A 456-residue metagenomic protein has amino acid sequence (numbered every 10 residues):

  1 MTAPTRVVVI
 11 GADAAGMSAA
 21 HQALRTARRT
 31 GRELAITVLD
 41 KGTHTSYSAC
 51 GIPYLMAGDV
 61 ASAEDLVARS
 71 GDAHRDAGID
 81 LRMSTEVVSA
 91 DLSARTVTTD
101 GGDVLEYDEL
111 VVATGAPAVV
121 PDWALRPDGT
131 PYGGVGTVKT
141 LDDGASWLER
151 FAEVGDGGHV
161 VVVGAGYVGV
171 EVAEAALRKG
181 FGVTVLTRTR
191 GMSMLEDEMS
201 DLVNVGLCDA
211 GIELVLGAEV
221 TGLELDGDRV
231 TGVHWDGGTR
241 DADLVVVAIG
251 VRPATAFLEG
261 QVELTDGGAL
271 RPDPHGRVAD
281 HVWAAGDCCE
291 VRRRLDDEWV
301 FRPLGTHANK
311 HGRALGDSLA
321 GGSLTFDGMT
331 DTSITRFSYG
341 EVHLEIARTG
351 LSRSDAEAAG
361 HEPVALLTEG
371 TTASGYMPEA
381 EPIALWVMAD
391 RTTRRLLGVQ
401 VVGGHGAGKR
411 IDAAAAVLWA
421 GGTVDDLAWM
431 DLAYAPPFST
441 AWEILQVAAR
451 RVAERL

Functional and structural regions predicted by a protein language model:
M1-I10, R29, V67-H159, G217 (+4 more regions): FAD-binding core/adjacent interface of flavoenzyme oxidoreductases
T2-D80, A173-D197: Beta1-alpha1 glycine-rich phosphate/pyrophosphate-binding loop at the start of Rossmann-like nucleotide-binding domains
T2-R6, G16-M17, E290-H405, I444 (+1 more regions): Mid-to-C-terminal Rossmann-like scaffold of FAD/NAD(P)H-dependent oxidoreductases
G11-A15, K41, K139-T140, V163-V168: Glycine-rich Rossmann-fold phosphate-binding loop(s) that bind the pyrophosphate of adenine dinucleotide cofactors
R29, E33-A35, R75-T99, L105 (+2 more regions): A Rossmann-like FAD-binding core segment of flavoenzymes
T130-G155, L225, R229-G232, T239-D317 (+2 more regions): FAD-site-proximal beta/loop scaffold in flavoenzymes
H405-G422: A short, polar/charged loop-to-alpha-helix boundary motif
A420-L456: Cysteine/selenocysteine-centered motifs that mediate thiol-based redox chemistry or coordinate metal-sulfur cofactors
